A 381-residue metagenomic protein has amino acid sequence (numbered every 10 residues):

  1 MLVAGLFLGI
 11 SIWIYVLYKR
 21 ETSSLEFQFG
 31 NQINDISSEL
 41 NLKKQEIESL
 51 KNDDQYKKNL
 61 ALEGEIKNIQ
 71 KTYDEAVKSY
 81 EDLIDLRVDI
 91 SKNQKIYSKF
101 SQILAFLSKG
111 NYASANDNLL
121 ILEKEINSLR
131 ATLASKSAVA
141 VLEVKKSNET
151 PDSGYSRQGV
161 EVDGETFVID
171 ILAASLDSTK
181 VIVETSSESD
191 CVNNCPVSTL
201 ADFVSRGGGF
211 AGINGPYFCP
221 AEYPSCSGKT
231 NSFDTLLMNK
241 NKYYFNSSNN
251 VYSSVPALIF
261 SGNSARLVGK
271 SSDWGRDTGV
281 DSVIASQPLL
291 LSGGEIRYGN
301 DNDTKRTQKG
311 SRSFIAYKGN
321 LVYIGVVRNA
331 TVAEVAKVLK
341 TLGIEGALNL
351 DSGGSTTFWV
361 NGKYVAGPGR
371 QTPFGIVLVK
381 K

Functional and structural regions predicted by a protein language model:
M1-N34, S38: Acidic, low-complexity intrinsically disordered segments
L2-L17, D117-L120, K124-S247: Zymogen propeptides
E21-Q28, Q32, L40-F100, L104-F106: Amphipathic, heptad-repeat alpha-helical segments
T166-I171, S254-V255, K309-F314, P373: Short glycine-rich loop/turn motifs
S175-S178, P220, N239, I259-A265 (+4 more regions): Short acidic-glycine loop/turn motifs at beta-strand connectors
F218-I296: Active-site-adjacent helix-turn-beta-strand microarchitecture at beta-sheet edges that either contains or buttresses
S225-N246, N300-L350, S355-K381: Conserved, well-ordered active-site substructure
